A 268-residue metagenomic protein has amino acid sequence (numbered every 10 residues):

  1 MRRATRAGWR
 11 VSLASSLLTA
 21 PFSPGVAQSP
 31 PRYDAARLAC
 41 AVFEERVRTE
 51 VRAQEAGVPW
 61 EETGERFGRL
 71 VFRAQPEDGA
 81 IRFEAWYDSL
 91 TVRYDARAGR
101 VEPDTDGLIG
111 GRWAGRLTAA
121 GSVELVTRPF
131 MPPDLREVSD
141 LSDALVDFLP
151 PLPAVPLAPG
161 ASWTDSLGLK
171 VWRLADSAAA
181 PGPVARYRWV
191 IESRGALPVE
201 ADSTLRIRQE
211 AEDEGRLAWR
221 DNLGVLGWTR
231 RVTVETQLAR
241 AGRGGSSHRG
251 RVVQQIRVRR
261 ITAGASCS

Functional and structural regions predicted by a protein language model:
M1-A7: N-terminal secretory signal peptides that target proteins for export/translocation
G8-V11, V42: Residue-level detector of bioactive/disordered segments in secreted/extracellular proteins and virion assembly
R10-P21: Bacterial N-terminal signal peptides
T19-P30: Bacterial Sec-dependent signal peptides at the C-terminal "C-region" and cleavage site
Q28-I109, A114-L117, P159-S268: Acidic, serine/threonine-rich low-complexity disordered tracts
T105-V138: Hydrophobic alpha-helical segments and helix pairs
P133-A178: Extracytoplasmic beta-rich ectodomain segments of secreted or membrane-anchored proteins
